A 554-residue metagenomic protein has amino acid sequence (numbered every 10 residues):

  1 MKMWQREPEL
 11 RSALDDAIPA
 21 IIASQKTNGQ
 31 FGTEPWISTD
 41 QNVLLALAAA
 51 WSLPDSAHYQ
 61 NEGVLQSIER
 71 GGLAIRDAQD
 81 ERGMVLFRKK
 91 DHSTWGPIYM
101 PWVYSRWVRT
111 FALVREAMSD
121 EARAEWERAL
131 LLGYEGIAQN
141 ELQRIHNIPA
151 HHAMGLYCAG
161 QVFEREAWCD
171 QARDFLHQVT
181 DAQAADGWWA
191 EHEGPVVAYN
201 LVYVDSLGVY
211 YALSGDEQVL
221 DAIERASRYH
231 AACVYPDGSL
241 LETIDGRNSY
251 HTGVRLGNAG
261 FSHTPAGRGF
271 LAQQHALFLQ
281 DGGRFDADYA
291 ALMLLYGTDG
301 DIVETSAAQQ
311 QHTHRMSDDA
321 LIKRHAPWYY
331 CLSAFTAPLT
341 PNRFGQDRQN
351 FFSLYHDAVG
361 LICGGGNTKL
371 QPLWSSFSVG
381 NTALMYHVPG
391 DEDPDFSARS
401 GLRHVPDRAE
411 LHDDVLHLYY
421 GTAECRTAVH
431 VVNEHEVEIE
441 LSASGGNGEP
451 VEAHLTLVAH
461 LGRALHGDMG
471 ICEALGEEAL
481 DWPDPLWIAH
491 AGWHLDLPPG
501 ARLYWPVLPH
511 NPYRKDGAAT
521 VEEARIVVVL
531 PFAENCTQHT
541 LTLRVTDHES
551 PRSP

Functional and structural regions predicted by a protein language model:
M1-W36, A533-C536, R544-P554: Mature N-terminal, pre-catalytic/accessory segment of carbohydrate-active enzymes
P19-Q25, F31-L220, H251: Aromatic-lined, polymer-binding surfaces characteristic of secreted/periplasmic polysaccharide-degrading enzymes
F31, W189, L240, L416 (+2 more regions): Hydrophobic residues embedded in beta-strands of well-ordered beta-sheets
S214-D347: Carbohydrate-active enzyme catalytic cores, enriched for enzymes that act on polyanionic acidic polysaccharides
A291-A464: Catalytic and substrate-binding regions of extracellular carbohydrate-active enzymes, especially polysaccharide lyases
L321-R324, L354, D413-Y420, I439 (+5 more regions): Generic recognition of long tandem-repeat/solenoid scaffolds
G448-R514: Polysaccharide-binding surfaces and accessory modules of carbohydrate-active proteins
W487-P554: Beta-strand-rich recognition/accessory modules
